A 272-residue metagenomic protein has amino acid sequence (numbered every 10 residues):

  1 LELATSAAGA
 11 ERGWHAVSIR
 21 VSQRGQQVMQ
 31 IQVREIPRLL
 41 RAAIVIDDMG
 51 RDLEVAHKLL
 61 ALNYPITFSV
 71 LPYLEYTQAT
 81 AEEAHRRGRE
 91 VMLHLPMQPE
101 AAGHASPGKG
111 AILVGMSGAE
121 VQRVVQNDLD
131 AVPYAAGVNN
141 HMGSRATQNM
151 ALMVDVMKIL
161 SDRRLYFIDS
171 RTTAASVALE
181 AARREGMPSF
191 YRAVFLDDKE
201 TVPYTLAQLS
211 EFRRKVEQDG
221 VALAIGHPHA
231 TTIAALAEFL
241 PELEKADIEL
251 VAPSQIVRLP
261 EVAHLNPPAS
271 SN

Functional and structural regions predicted by a protein language model:
L1-L40, D247-I248: Terminal interaction modules at protein C-ends
S22-R24, D47-R51, L71-Y73, P96-Q98 (+6 more regions): Solvent-exposed coil/turn segments that connect beta secondary-structure elements in extracytoplasmic/periplasmic
Q30-S106: Active-site beta->alpha N-cap acidic-glycine motif
R41-D48, G108-E120, D198-Y204: Active-site mouth loops of central-metabolism enzymes
P65-F68, L74, P107-G115, R164 (+1 more regions): Glycine-rich tight-turn/loop motif centered on a GG-T
A84-Y134: Substrate-binding cleft of extracellular glycoside hydrolase catalytic domains
S117-L209, K215-E217, V221, H227-E244 (+2 more regions): Catalytic domains of cell-wall/extracellular-matrix polysaccharide-remodeling enzymes, centered on de-N-acetylation
I248-N272: C-terminal accessory extensions appended to soluble enzyme cores
